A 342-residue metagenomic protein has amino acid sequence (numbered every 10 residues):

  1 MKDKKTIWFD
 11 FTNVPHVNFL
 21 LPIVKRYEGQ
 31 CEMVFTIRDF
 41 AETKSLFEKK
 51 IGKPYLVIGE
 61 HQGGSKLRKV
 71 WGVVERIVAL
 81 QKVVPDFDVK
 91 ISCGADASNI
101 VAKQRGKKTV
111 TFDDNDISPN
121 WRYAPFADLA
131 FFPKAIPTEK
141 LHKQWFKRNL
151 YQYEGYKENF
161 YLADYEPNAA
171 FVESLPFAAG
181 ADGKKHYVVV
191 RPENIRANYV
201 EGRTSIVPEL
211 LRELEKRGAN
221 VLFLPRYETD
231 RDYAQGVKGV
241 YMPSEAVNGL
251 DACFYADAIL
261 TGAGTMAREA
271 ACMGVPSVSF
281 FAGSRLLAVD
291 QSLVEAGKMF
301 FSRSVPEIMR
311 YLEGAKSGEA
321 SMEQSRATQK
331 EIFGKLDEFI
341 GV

Functional and structural regions predicted by a protein language model:
F11, G29-G72: Conserved nucleotide-sugar phosphate-binding/catalytic loop shared by glycosyltransferases and other
F40, K49-G64, V190, L211-P243: Catalytic donor nucleotide-activated moiety binding site of glycosyltransferases and closely related
G72-Q81, E228-M266: Donor nucleotide-activated moiety binding/catalytic core segment of transferases that use nucleotide-activated donors
K90-V101, T111-D113, A252-V289: A donor-sugar binding/catalytic signature common to diverse glycosyltransferases and related nucleotide-sugar
V110-T111, W121-P133, C253: A conserved, positively charged/aromatic
F131-R203: A nucleotide-sugar donor-handling region in carbohydrate enzymes
C272-S317: Catalytic binding pocket for nucleotide-activated donors in carbohydrate/polymer assembly enzymes
S317-V342: C-terminal amphipathic helix plus adjacent low-complexity, charged tail appended to glycosyltransferase catalytic
